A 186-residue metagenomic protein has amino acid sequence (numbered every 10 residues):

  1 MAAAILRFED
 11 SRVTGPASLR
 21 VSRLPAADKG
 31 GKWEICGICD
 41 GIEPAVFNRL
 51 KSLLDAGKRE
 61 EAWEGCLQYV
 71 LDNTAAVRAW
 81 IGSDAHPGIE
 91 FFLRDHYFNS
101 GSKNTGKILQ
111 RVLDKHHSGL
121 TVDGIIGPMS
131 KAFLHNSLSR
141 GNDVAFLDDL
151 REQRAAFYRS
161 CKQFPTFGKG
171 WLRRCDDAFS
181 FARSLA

Functional and structural regions predicted by a protein language model:
M1-A186: Cell-wall polysaccharide-cleaving catalytic domain and substrate-binding groove, primarily in peptidoglycan/chitin
